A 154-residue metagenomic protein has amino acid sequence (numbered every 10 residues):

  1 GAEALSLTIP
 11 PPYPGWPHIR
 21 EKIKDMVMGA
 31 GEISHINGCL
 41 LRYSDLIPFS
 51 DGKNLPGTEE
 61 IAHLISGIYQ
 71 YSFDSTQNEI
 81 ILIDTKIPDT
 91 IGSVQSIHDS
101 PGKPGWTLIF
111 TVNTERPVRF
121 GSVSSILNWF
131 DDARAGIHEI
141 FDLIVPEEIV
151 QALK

Functional and structural regions predicted by a protein language model:
G1-D45: Aromatic- and glycine-enriched beta-alpha-beta binding-site module
A4-G15, I47-F49, T114-S125: A generic structural motif
G31-I33, L64-Y69, A135-G136: Glycine-rich loops and low-complexity Gly/Arg-rich segments that provide flexible linkers or classic glycine-based
E32-I47, D74-T76, E139-K154: Short glycine-rich, low-complexity/disordered patches
G38-V112: Aromatic/basic-lined ligand-recognition segments that form π-stacking hydrophobic pockets flanked by Lys/Arg to engage
G105-K154: Long, compositionally biased interface segments
